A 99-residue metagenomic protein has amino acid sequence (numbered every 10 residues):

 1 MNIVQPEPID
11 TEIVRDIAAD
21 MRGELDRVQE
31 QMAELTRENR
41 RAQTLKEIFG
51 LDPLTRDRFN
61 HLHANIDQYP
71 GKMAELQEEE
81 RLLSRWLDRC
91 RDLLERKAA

Functional and structural regions predicted by a protein language model:
M1-E7, E95-A99: Short intrinsically disordered terminal tails
I3-R37, P70-M73: Short, charge/polar-rich alpha-helical segments
T11, V28, A33, E38 (+3 more regions): Short amphipathic alpha-helical "recognition" segments used for binding
I13, D20, N39, L54-R56 (+1 more regions): Intrinsically disordered, low-complexity sequence elements enriched in Ser/Thr/Gly/Pro
Q31-I66: Extended alpha-helical coiled-coil "stalk/arm" regions that act as elongated linkers or oligomerization scaffolds
M32, F59-E95: Amphipathic alpha-helical coiled-coil segments
L45-I48, L54, R89-A99: A short, terminal or domain-edge coil/loop segment
